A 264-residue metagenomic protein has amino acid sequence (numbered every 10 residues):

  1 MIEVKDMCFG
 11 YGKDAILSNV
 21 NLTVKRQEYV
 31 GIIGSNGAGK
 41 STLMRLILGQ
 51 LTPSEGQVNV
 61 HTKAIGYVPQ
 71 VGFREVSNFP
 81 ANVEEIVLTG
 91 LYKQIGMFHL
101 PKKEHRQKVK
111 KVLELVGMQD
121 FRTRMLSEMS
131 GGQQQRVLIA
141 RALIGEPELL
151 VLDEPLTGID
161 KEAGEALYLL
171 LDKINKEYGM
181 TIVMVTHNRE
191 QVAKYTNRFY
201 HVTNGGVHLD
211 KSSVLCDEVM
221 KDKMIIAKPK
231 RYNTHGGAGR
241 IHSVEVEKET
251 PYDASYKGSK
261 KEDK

Functional and structural regions predicted by a protein language model:
K103-F121: Conserved ABC ATPase "signature" region
M125-M129, Q133: Conserved ABC ATPase signature
E146: Conserved catalytic motifs of ABC-family nucleotide-binding domains
L150-D153: Catalytic Walker B motif of ABC-type/P-loop ATPase nucleotide-binding domains
K161-A163: Helix N-cap at the start of a conserved alpha-helix in ABC-type nucleotide-binding domains
T186-H187: H-loop/switch region of ABC-family ATPase nucleotide-binding domains
G205-N233: Conserved beta-strand-loop-alpha-helix hinge in the C-terminal portion of ABC ATPase nucleotide-binding domains
